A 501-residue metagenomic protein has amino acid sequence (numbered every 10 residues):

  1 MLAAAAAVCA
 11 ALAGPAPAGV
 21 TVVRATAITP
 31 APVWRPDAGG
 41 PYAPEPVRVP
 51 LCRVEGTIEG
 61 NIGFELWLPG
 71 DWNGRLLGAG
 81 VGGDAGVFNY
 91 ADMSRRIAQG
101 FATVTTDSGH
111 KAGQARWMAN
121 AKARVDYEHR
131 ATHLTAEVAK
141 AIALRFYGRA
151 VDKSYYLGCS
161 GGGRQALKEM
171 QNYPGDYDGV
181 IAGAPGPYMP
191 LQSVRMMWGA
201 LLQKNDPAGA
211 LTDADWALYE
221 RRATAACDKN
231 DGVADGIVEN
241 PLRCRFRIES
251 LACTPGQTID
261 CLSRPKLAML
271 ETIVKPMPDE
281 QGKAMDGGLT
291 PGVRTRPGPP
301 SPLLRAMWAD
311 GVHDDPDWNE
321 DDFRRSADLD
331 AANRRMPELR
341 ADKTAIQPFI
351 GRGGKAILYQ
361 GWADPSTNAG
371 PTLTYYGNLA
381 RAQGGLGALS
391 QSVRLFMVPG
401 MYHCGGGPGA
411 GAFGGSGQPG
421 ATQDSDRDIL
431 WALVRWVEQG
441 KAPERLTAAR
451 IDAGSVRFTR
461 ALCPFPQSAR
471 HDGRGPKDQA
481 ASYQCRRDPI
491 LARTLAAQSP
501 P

Functional and structural regions predicted by a protein language model:
L2-R75, Y90-A91, E220, V233-V238 (+4 more regions): Catalytic-loop region of hydrolases
P44, G82-G148, V194, L202-N205 (+3 more regions): Cap/lid segment of the alpha/beta-hydrolase catalytic domain
V87, G158-K168: Glycine-rich nucleophile elbow surrounding the catalytic serine of serine-hydrolase chemistry
R149-S160: Alpha/beta-hydrolase fold nucleophile elbow
K168-M170, G175-P278, G411-S425: A catalytic-pocket lid/entrance helix-loop region that shapes and gates access to the active site across common
T290-I346, I350-G353: Non-catalytic terminal/interface segments that mediate subunit docking, oligomerization, and allosteric communication
L358-Q360: Short beta-strand/loop motif that positions the catalytic acidic residue of the alpha/beta-hydrolase fold
S366-G370: Conserved alpha/beta-hydrolase "acid-adjacent" motif
